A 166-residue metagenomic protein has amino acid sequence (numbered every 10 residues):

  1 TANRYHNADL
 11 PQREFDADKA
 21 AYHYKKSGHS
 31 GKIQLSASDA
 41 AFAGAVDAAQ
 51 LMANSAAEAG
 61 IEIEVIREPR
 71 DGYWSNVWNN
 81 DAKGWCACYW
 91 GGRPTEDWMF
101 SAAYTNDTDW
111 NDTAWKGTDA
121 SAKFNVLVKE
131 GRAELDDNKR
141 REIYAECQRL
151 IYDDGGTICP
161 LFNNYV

Functional and structural regions predicted by a protein language model:
T1-N54, E58, K123-L127, E146 (+1 more regions): Append "and occasionally in soluble cytosolic enzymes with long acidic Gly/Pro-rich linkers
R4-P11, A82-C86, Y152-C159: Secretory-pathway/luminal and periplasmic proteins that interact with or process carbohydrate-rich
H29-Q34, A57-E62, D81-W85, D154-T157: Loop/turn elements at helix/coil->beta-strand transitions in domains of secreted/extracellular proteins
S36-A40, I66-E68, Y89-G91, L161-N164: Active-site-proximal beta-strand/loop segments in catalytic clefts of secreted hydrolases
G44-D47, S75-N76, P94-W98: Extracytoplasmic/secreted cell-surface and envelope-processing proteins
D47-A59, D71-K83: Short helices/loops that flank or line small-molecule/ion binding pockets
E58, E62-Y73, M99-V166: Extracytoplasmic/peripheral linker and loop segments enriched in polar/acidic and small residues with frequent Thr/Pro
R67-R70, W85-M99: Ligand-binding clamshell of periplasmic/extracellular solute-binding protein-like
